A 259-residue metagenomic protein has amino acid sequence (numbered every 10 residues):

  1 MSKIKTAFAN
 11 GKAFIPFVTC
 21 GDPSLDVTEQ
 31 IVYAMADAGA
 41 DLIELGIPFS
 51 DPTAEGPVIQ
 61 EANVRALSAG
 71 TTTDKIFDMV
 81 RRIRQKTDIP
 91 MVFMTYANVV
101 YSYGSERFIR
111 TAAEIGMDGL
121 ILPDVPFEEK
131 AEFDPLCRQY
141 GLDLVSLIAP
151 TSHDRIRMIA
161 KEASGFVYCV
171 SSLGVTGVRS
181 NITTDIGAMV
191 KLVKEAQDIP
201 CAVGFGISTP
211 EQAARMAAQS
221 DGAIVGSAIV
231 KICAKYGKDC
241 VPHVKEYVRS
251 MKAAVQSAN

Functional and structural regions predicted by a protein language model:
M1-A7, S50-I59, T71-R81, Y101-R107 (+5 more regions): Active-site-adjacent beta->alpha loops and helix N-cap segments on the catalytic face of soluble alpha/beta enzymes
M1-V18, M79-Q85, N259: N-terminal amphipathic alpha-helix/helix-capping segment at the start of soluble metabolic enzymes
F14-V18, I43-L45, M91-T95, L120-L122 (+4 more regions): Hydrophobic faces of well-ordered beta-strands that scaffold small-molecule active sites in alpha/beta enzyme cores
T19-S24, M94-S102, P126-F127, L147-T151 (+1 more regions): Glycine-rich beta-to-alpha transition loops that act as phosphate-gripper elements at the mouths of alpha/beta enzyme
L25-M35, T151-K161, V203, I207-A223: Catalytic cores of alpha/beta
A40-D51, M117-I121, P126, S171-G177 (+2 more regions): Glycine-rich phosphate-binding active-site loops on the catalytic face of alpha/beta enzymes
I47, Q60-L122, V255: Active-site beta->alpha loop and helix N-cap motifs at the rims of alpha/beta catalytic domains
I76, K191-I199, S208-N259: Alpha/beta catalytic cores of nucleotide-metabolism and tRNA/nucleoside-modifying enzymes
